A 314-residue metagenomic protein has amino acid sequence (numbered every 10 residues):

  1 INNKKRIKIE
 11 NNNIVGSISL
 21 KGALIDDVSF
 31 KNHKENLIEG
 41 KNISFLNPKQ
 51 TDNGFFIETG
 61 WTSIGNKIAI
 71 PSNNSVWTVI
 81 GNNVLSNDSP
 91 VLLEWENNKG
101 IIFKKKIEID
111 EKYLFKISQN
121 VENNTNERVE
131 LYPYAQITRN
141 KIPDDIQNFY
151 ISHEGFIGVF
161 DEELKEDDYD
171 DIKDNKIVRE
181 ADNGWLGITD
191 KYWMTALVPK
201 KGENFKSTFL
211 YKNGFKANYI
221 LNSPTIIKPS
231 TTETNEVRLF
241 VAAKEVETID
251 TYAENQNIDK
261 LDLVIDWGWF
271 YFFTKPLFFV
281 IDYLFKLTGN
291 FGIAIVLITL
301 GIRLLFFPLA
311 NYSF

Functional and structural regions predicted by a protein language model:
I1, N148, N311-F314: Terminal, Lys/Arg-rich, intrinsically disordered segments and adjacent short helical elements of membrane-protein
K4-R6, E10-K260: Soluble non-transmembrane domains of integral membrane proteins
K141-D145, F272, F306-A310: Secretory-pathway/luminal and periplasmic proteins that interact with or process carbohydrate-rich
S230, I302-F314: Membrane-interface amphipathic helices and adjacent TM-edge segments
A242-A294: Interfacial loop/helix-cap signal at membrane boundaries in integral membrane proteins
I281-L284, G301, L305: Alpha-helical membrane-inserting segments
